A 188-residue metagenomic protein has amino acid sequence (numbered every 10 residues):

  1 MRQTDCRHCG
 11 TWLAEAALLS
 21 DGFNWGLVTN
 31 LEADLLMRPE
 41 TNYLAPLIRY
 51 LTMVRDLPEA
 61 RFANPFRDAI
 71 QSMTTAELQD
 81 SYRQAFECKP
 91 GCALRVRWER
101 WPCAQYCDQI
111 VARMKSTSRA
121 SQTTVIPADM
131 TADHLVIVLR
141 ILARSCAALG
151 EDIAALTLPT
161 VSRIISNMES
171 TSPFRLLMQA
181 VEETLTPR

Functional and structural regions predicted by a protein language model:
R2-L135, L139-R188: Charged, alpha-helix-forming regions
